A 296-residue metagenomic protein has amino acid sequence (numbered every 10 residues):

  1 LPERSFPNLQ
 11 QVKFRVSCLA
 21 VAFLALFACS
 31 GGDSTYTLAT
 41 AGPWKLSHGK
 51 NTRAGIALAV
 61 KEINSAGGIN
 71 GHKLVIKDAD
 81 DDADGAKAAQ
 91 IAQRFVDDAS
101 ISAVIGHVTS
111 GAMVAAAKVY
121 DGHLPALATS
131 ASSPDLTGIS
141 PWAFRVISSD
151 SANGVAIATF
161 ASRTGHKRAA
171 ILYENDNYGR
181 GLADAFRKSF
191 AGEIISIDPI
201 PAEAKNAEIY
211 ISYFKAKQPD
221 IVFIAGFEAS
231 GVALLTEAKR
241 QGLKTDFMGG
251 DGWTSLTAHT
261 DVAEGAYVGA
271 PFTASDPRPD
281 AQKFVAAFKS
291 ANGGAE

Functional and structural regions predicted by a protein language model:
E3-L19: Bacterial N-terminal signal peptides that target proteins for export
A25-A28: C-terminal motif of bacterial Sec signal peptides marking the signal peptidase cleavage site
D33-S34, H48-K50, A54-A57, A66-T137 (+3 more regions): Beta-alpha junction/loop-to-helix N-cap segments that form part of ligand/metal-binding clefts
Y36-P43, L74-D78, R168-A169: Short, well-ordered beta-strand elements
T40, F95-V108, L127-T129, A170-Y173 (+3 more regions): Periplasmic-binding protein-like
H48-S65, K87, A126-A128, N153-A156 (+1 more regions): Short, solvent-exposed amphipathic alpha-helices that sit in or adjacent to ligand/effector-binding or catalytic
Q90, S133-D135, I139-G242, F272-K283: Extracellular/periplasmic Venus flytrap/periplasmic-binding protein
L235-E296: Extracellular/periplasmic periplasmic-binding protein-like sensory domains
